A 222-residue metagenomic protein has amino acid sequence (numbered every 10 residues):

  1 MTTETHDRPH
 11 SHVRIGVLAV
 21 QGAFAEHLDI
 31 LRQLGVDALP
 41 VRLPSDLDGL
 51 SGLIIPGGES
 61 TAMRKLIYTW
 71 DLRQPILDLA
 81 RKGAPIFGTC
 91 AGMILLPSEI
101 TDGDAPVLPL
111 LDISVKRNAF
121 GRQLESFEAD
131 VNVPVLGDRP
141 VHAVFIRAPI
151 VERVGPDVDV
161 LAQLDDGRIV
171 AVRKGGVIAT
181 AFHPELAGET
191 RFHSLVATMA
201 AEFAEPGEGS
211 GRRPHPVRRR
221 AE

Functional and structural regions predicted by a protein language model:
M1-T69, Q74-L79, T190-S194, T198-E222: N-terminal beta1-alpha1 cap of cysteine-dependent amidohydrolase-like domains
T2-D7, R117-E222: Amide-donor transfer/coupling interface in amidating biosynthetic enzymes
V20, A91, F182: Cofactor-binding loop segments of dinucleotide-utilizing enzymes, especially the Rossmann-like FAD- and NAD(P)+-binding
P40, G88-T89, V172: General beta-strand structural signal in soluble alpha/beta enzymes
D48, P106, R139: Structured loop/turn residues at beta-strand edges in well-structured enzyme cores
I55, G88, T180: Redox-cofactor binding/interface segments in oxidoreductases and associated redox assembly factors
E59-N132: Cysteine-nucleophile active-site neighborhood
